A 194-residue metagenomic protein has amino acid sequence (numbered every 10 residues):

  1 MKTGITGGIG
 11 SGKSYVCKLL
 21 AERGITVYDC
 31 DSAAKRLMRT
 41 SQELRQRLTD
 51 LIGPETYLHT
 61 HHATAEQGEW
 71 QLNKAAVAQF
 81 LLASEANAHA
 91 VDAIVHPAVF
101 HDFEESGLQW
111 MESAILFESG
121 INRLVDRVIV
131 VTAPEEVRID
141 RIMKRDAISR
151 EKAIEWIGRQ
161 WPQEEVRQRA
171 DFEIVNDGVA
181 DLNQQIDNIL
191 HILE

Functional and structural regions predicted by a protein language model:
M1-Q67, D187, I192-E194: Glycine-rich phosphate-binding loop of ATP-dependent small-molecule kinases
G8, L51, F80, I94 (+2 more regions): Amphipathic alpha-helical segments that mediate coupling or scaffolding at interfaces
G12, D31, V91, W110 (+3 more regions): Residue-level signal for inorganic ion chemistry
E22-G24, E104-Q109, R169-D171: Short glycine/proline-enriched coil/turn segments at helix->beta-strand junctions
R23, R45-T49, E135-D140, R150 (+1 more regions): An amphipathic alpha-helix signature
K35-L108: ATP-dependent small-molecule kinase phosphotransfer cores that center on conserved nucleotide phosphate-binding segments
P97-E104, M111-R145: ATP-dependent NMP and nucleoside kinases share a basic, alpha-helical "lid"
V99-F103, R123-L124, K144, I148-L193: Small-molecule kinase domains that catalyze NTP-dependent phosphoryl transfer to phosphate-bearing small molecules
